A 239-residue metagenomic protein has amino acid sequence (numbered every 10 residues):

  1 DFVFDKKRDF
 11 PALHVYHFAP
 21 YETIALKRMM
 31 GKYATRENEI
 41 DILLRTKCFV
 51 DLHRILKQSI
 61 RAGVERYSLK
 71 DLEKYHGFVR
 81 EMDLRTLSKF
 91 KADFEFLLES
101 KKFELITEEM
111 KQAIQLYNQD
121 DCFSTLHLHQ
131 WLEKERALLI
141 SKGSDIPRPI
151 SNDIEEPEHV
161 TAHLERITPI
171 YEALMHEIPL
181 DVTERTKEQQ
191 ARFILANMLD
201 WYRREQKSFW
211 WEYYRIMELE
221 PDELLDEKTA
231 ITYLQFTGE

Functional and structural regions predicted by a protein language model:
D1-V15, M30-Y33: Conserved RNase H-like, two-metal-ion catalytic cores of nucleic-acid enzymes
R8-Y16, N38-E39, R80-L84, T125-L126 (+1 more regions): Acidic/polar loop patches that form or flank catalytic/metal-binding clefts of enzymes that bind anionic ligands
Y16, N38-D41, T46-Q119: Active-site-proximal helix-loop-helix substrate-binding element of RNase H-like nuclease domains
F18-P20, Q130: Short, well-ordered beta-to-alpha junction loops that form the rim of enzyme active sites and present histidine/acidic
P20-I24, I55: Short, solvent-exposed loop/turn segments at secondary-structure junctions
R28-E37, V64-Y67, L132-E135: Short secondary-structure boundary/capping segments
K91, S100-I178: Mixed-charge, glycine-rich, non-catalytic linkers/tails in nucleic-acid processing enzymes
D145-E239: Accessory interdomain/linker segments of ATP-dependent helicases and helicase-like nucleic-acid enzymes that mediate
